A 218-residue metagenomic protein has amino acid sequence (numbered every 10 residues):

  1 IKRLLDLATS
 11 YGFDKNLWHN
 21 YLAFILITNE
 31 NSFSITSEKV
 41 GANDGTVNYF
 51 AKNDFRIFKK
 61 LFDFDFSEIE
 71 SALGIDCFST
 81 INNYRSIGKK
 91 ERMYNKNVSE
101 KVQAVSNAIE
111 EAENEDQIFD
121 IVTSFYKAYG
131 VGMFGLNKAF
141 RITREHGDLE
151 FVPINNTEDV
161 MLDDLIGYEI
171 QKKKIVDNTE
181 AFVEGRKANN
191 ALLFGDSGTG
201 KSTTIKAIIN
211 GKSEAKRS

Functional and structural regions predicted by a protein language model:
I1-E111: Intrinsically disordered, low-complexity N-terminal extensions of AAA+/P-loop NTPases that precede the structured
G88-F151: Interdomain "pre-motor" coupling segment immediately N-terminal to P-loop NTPase/helicase cores
S106-I109, E150-K173: Dynamic helix-loop-helix/coil hinge segments at AAA+ ATPase domain boundaries and subdomain interfaces
P153-N156, E180-A188: Phosphate-binding P-loop
M161, N178-T179, L192, T204 (+1 more regions): Short, hydrophobic/aromatic alpha-helical segments in well-folded domains
I170-E184: Pre-Walker A adenine-sensing motif
R186-I205: Walker A/P-loop nucleotide-binding motif
I209-S218: Post-Walker A helix-loop "phosphate-sensing" segment adjacent to the P-loop in P-loop NTPases
